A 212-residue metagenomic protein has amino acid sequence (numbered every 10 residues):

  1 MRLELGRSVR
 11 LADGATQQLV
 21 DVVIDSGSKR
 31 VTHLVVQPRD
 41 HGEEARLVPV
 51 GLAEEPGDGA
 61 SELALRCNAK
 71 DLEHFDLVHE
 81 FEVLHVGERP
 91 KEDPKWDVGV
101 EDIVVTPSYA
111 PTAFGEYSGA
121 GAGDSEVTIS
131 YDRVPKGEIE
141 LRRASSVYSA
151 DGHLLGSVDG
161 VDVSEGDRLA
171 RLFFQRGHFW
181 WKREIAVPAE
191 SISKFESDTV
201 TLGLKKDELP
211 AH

Functional and structural regions predicted by a protein language model:
M1-H212: Peripheral interaction segments used for macromolecular assembly
